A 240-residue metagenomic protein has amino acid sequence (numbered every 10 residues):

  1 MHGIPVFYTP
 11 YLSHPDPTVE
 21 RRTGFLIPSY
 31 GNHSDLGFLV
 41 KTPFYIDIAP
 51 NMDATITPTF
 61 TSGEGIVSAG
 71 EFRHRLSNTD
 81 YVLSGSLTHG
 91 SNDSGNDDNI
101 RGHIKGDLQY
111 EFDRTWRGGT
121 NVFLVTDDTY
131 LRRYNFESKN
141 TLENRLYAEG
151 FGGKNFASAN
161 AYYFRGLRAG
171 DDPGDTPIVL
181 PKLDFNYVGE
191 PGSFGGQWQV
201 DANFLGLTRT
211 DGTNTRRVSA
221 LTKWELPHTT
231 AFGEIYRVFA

Functional and structural regions predicted by a protein language model:
M1-A240: Outer-membrane beta-barrel proteins and related beta-barrel translocases across Gram-negative bacteria
